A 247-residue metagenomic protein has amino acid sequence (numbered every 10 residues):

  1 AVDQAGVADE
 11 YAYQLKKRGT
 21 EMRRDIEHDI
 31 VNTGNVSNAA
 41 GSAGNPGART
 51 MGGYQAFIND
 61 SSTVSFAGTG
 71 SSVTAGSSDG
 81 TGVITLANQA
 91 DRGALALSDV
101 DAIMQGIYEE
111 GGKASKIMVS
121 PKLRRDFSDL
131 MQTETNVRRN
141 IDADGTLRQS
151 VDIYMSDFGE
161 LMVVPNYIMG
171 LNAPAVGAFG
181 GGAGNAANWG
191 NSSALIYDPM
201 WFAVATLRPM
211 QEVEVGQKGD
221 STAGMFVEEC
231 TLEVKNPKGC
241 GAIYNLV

Functional and structural regions predicted by a protein language model:
A1-V247: Core alpha/beta structural scaffold of self-assembling particle/tube/pore-forming proteins
